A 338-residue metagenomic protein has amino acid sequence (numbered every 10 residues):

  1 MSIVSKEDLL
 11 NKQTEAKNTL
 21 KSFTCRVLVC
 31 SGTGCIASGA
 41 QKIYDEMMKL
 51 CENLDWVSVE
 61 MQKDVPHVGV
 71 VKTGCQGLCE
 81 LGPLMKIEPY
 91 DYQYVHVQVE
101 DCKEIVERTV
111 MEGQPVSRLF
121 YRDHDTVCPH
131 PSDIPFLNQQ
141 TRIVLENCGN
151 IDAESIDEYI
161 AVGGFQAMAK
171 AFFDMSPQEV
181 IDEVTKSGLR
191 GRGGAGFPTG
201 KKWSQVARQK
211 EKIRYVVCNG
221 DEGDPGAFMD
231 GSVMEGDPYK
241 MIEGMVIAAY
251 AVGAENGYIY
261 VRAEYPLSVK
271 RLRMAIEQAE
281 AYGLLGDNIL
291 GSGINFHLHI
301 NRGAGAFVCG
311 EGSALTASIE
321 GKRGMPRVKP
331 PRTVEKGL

Functional and structural regions predicted by a protein language model:
M1-V29, A37-K72, E88-K186, A254-I259: Iron-sulfur (Fe-S) cluster-binding modules
S22-C25, V65-P66, L81-G82, Q140 (+8 more regions): Short coil/turn connectors at secondary-structure junctions
C25-V27, H67-G69, L84, Y92 (+9 more regions): Structural motif
S31-G39, E80, V184-V206, G305-G321: Conserved phosphate/anionic-ligand binding catalytic regions in large, soluble enzymes, centered on
S31-I36, Y90-D91, N256-V269, R273 (+1 more regions): Conserved short loop/turn motifs at secondary-structure junctions
C79, I242, V246-A263: Glycine-rich phosphate/pyrophosphate-binding loops and their adjacent beta-strand/loop elements at enzyme active sites
V97, K103-E104, V110, P129 (+6 more regions): Mobile "lid/hinge" segments at catalytic clefts and subdomain interfaces of large enzymes
Q140, V269-L338: Hydrophobic alpha-helical positions that pack around
